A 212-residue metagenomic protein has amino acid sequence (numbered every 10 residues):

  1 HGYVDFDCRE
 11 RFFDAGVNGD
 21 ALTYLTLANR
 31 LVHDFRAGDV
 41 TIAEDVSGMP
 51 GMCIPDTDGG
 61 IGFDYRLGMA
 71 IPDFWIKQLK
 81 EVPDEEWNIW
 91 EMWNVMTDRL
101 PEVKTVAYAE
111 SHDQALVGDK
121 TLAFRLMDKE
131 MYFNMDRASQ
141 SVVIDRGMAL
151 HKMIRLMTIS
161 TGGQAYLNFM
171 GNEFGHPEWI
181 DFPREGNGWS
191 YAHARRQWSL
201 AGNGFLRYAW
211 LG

Functional and structural regions predicted by a protein language model:
H1: Short acidic catalytic loops
D5-R196: Conserved alpha/beta catalytic core and glycan-binding cleft of carbohydrate-active enzymes
H193-G212: Catalytic cores of secreted or luminal carbohydrate-active enzymes
